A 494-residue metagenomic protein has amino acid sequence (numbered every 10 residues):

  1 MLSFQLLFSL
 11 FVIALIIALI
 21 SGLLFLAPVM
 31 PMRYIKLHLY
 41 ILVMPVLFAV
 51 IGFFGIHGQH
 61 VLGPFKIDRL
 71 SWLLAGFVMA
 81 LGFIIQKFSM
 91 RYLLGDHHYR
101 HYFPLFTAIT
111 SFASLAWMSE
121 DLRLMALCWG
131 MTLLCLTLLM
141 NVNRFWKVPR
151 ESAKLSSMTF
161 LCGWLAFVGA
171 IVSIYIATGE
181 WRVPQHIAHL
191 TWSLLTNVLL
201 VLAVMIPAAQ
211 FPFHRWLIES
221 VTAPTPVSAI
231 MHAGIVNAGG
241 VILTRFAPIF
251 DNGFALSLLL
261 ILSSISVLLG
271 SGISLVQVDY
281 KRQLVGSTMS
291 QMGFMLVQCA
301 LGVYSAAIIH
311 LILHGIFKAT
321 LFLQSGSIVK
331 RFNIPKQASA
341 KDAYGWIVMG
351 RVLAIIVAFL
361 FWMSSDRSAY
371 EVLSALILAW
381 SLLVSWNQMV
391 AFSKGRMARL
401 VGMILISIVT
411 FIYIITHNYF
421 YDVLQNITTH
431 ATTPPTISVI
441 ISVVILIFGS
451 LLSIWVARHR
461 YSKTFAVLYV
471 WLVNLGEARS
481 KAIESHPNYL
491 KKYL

Functional and structural regions predicted by a protein language model:
M1-P104: Transmembrane helix-loop-helix hairpins at membrane boundaries of multipass inner-membrane proteins
I20-Y34, F83-G95, L138-V148, A208-V221 (+3 more regions): C-terminal ends of transmembrane helices
Y34, Y40, H98-S111, E151-V168 (+5 more regions): Interfacial and helix-entry/exit segments of alpha-helical transmembrane bundles in multi-pass inner-membrane proteins
H38-M44, I67-R144, G163-L165, L258-L301: Internal transmembrane alpha-helices of multipass membrane proteins
Y40-A49, G55, Q59-K66, L81 (+3 more regions): Short helix-boundary/re-entrant hairpin motifs in multi-pass inner-membrane proteins
H57-G63, L155, W164-F213, L243 (+4 more regions): Juxtamembrane/interfacial segments at transmembrane-helix boundaries in multi-pass membrane proteins
L105-H186, G293-I334: Alpha-helical multi-pass transmembrane bundles of energy-transducing inner-membrane proteins
R458-L494: Short, highly charged, low-complexity non-transmembrane loops/tails of multi-pass membrane proteins
